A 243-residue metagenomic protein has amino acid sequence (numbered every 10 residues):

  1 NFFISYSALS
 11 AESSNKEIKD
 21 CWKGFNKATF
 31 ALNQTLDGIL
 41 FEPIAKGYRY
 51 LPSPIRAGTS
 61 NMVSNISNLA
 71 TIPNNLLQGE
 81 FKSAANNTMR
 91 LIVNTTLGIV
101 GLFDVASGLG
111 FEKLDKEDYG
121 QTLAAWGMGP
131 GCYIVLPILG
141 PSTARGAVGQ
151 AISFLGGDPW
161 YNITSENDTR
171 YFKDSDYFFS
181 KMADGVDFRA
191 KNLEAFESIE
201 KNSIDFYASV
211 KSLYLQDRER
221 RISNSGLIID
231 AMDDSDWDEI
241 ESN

Functional and structural regions predicted by a protein language model:
I4-E12: Sec/Tat signal peptide C-region and signal peptidase I cleavage site
A11-K27: Short N-terminal segments immediately surrounding and downstream of signal-peptide cleavage
E12-K16, W126-N243: A structured, mid-to-C-terminal "fold-capping" secondary-structure block
G24-F25, P54-N61, A84-N94: Alpha-helical scaffold segments that form or flank carboxylate-/histidine-based iron centers
I39-A57, L109: Membrane interface segments of multi-pass transport proteins and intramembrane proteases
P54-A57, Q78-A85, S107-G108, R221-I228: Surface-exposed patches in mature extracellular/periplasmic domains of secreted proteins
N65, I72-R145: Mid-length scaffold segments of soluble, non-membrane domains
